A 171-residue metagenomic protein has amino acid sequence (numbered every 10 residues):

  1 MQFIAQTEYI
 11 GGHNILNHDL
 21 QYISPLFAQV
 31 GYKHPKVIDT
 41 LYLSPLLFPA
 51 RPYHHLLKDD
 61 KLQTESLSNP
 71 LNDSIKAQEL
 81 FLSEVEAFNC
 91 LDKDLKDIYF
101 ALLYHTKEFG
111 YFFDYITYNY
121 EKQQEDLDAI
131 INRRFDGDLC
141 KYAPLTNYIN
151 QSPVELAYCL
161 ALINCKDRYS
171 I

Functional and structural regions predicted by a protein language model:
M1-F88: Conserved DEDDh/DEDDy metal-dependent 3′-5′ exonuclease domain
I4, I10, I15, I23 (+8 more regions): Weak global preference for isoleucine
H55-I131, C140: Acidic, Mg2+-coordinating catalytic module of metal-dependent nucleases/exonucleases that use a two-metal-ion mechanism
F112-I171: N-terminal helicase ATP-binding lobe
